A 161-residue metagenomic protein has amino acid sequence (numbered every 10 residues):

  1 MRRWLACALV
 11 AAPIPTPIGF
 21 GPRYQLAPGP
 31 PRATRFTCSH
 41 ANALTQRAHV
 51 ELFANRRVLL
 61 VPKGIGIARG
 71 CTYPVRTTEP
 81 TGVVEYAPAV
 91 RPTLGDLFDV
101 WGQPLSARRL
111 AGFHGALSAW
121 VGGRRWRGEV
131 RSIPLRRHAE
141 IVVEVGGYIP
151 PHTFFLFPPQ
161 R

Functional and structural regions predicted by a protein language model:
R2, C7, A12-R161: Ubiquitin-like/PB1-type beta-grasp interaction modules and other compact soluble beta-rich domains
